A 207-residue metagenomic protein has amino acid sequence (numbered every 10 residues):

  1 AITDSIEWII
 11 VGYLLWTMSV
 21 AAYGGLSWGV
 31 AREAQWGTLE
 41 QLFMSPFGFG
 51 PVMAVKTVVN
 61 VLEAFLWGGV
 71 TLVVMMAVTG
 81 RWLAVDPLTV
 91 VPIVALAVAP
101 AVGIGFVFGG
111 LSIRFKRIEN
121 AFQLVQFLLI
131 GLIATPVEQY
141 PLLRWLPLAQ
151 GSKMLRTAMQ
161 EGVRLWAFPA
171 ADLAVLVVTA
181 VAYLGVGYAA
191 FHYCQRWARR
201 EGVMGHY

Functional and structural regions predicted by a protein language model:
S5-I9, Y13, D86-I93, E119 (+3 more regions): Residue-level signature of transmembrane alpha-helical entry/exit and packing/kink sites in multi-pass membrane
I6-M76: Hydrophobic alpha-helical transmembrane segments of multi-pass membrane transport proteins
I10-M18, V90-G103, Q126-G131: Small-residue-enriched core segments of transmembrane alpha-helices in multipass membrane transport and channel
M18-L26, V98-V107, L132-P136, G187: Transmembrane alpha-helical segments that form the membrane-embedded catalytic/substrate-channel core of multi-pass
W28, W36, E40-M44, G109 (+4 more regions): Short amphipathic alpha-helical coupling elements at transmembrane boundaries
F49, A54-K116, L173-V178, A182-Y188: Alpha-helical transmembrane segments and their short interhelical loops
S112-K153, T157-A158: Transmembrane helix segments
V178-Y207: Junction motif at the cytosolic side of a transmembrane helix
